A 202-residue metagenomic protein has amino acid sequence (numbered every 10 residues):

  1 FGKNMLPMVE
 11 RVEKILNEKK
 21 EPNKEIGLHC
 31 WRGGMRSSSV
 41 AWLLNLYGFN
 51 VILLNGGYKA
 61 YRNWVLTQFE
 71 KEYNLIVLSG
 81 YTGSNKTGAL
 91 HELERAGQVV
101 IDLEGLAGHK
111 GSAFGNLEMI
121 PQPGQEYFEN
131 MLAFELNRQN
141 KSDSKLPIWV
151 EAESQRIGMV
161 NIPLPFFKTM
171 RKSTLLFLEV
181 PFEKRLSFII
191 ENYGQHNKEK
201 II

Functional and structural regions predicted by a protein language model:
N4-M5, N192-I202: An accessory alpha-helical subdomain
P7-L54: Catalytic cysteine-centered active loop of the rhodanese-like fold, especially the PTP/DSP P-loop
E18-N23, T67-Y73: Phosphate-binding P-loop
M35-R36, I76-R95: Glycine-rich phosphate-binding P-loop
F49-R62, D102-A107: A short glycine-rich beta-strand->turn/loop micro-motif centered on a GG-aromatic cluster
I52, I76, V99-I101, V150 (+1 more regions): Hydrophobic/aromatic beta-strand patches that form the interior of the parallel beta-sheet core in alpha/beta enzyme
R95-T169: Conserved nucleotide-sensing/catalytic segment adjacent to the nucleotide-binding pocket in NTP-handling enzymes
E151-A152, T169-E191: Conserved phosphate-donor/acceptor-positioning beta-strand/loop module used by diverse small-molecule
